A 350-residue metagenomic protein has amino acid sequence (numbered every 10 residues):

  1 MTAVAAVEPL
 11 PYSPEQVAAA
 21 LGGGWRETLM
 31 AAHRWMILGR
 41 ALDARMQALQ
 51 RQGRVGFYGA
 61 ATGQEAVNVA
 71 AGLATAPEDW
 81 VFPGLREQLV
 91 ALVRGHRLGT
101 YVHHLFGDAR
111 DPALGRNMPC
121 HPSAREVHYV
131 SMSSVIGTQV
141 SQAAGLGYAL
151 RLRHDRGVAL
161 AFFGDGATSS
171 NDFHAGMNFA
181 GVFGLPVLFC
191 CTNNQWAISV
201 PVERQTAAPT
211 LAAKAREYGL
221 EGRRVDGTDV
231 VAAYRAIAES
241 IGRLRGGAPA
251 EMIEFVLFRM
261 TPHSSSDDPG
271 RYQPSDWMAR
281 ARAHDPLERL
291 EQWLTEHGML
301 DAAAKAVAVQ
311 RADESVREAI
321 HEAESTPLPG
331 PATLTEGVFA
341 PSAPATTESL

Functional and structural regions predicted by a protein language model:
M1-V67, T261, D267-L350: Conserved acidic/glycine
A18, G24, T28-A31, G53 (+11 more regions): Generic, low-specificity signal for short hydrophobic/alpha-helical stretches with a mild N-terminal bias, encompassing
L29-A31, A74-A76, G115, G246-A248: A generic structural signal for short, non-catalytic loop/turn and secondary-structure boundary residues
A41-A44, A48-F183, P201-A207, A212 (+1 more regions): Cofactor-binding active-site loop characterized by glycine-rich and histidine/acidic residues
L85, F255-L257, V338: A general secondary-structure junction signal
H128-S325: Glycine-rich ThDP/TPP pyrophosphate-binding loop and its adjacent helix/strand module within ThDP-dependent enzymes
